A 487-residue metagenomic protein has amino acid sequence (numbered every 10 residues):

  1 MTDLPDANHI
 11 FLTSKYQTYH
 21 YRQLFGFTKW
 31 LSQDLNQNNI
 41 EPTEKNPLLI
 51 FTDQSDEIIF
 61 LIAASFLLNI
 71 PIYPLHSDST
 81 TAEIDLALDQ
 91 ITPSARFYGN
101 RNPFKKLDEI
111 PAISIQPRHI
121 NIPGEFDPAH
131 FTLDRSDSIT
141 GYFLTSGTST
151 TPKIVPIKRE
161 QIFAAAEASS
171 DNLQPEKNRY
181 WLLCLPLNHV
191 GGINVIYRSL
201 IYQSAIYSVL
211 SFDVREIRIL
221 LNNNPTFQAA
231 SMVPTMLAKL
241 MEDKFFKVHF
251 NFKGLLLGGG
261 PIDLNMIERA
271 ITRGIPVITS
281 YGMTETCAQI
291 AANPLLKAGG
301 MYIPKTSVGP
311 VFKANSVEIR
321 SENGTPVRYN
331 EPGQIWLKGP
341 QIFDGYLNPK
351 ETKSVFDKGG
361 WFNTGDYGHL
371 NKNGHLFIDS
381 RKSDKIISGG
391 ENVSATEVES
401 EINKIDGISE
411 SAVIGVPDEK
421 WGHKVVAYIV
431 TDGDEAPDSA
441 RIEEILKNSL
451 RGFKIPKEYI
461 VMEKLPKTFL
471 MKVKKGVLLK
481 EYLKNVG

Functional and structural regions predicted by a protein language model:
P5-A7, N121-L144, T151, Q174-Y180: Conserved pre-ATP/AMP-binding loop-to-beta segment of ANL
Q17, D34-S79, N392: Conserved AMP-binding/adenylate-forming
H20-R22, T140-E167: Conserved AMP-binding A3 loop
F163-Y180, L187-A229: Conserved AMP-binding/adenylation subdomain of ANL enzymes
F227-M232, L240-Y302: Gly/Ser/Thr-rich phosphate-binding loop
M301, S316-W336, K372-N373, E435-S439 (+1 more regions): Conserved beta-loop-beta connector loops within the AMP-binding
P310-A314, T325-V355, E391-V393: Conserved ATP/PPi-binding loop(s) of AMP-dependent carboxylate-activating enzymes
G339, D344, Y367-K454, K464: AMP-binding/adenylate-forming catalytic core of the ANL superfamily
